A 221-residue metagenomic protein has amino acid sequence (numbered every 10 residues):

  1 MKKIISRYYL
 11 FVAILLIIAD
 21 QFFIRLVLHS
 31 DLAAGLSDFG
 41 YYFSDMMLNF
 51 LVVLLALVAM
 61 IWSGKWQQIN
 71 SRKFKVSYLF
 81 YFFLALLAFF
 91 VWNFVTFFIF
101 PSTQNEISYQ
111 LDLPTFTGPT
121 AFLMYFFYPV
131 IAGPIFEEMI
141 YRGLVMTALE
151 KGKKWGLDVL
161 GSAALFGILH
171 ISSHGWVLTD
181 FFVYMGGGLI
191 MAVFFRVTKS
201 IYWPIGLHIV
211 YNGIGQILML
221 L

Functional and structural regions predicted by a protein language model:
M1-I4: Short, Lys/Arg-rich, polar N-terminal cytosolic tail immediately upstream of the first transmembrane signal-anchor
S6-F22, Y81-A88, V159-A163: Alpha-helical transmembrane segments
R7-S63: Alpha-helical transmembrane segments in multi-pass membrane proteins
L16, Y41-L48, A56, L84-A85 (+5 more regions): Alpha-helical transmembrane segments of multi-pass integral membrane proteins
A19-D20, I24, V53-M60, W92 (+4 more regions): Alpha-helical transmembrane segments of polytopic integral membrane proteins, especially the permease/helical cores
A33-Y41, W66-G133, L220: Juxtamembrane helix-loop-helix connectors linking adjacent transmembrane helices in multi-pass membrane enzymes
V58-Q68, F194-V197: Structural signal for the C-terminal ends of transmembrane alpha-helices and the immediately following loop
F90, P119-L221: Transmembrane helix-loop-helix hairpins at the membrane interface of multi-pass integral membrane proteins
